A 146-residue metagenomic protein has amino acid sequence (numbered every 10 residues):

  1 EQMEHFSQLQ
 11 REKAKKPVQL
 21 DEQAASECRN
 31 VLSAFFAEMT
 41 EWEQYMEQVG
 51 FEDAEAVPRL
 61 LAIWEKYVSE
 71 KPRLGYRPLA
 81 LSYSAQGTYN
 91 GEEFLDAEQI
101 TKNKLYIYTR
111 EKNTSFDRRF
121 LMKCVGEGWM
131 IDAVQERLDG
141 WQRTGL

Functional and structural regions predicted by a protein language model:
S7-K13: Short, charge-rich amphipathic alpha-helices with coiled-coil/heptad character
K15-Q44: Short, aromatic-enriched amphipathic alpha-helices that serve as compact interaction elements
Q19, Q23, L61-S115: Surface-exposed, charged secondary-structure patches
L32, Y106, R119: Short hydrophobic/aromatic beta-strand element in the GNAT-like acyltransferase core that lines or flanks the acyl-donor
E38-L74: A structured, charge-rich N-terminal accessory region that forms the first stable segment of a protein and links
D117-G145: Short beta-strand edge/turn micro-motifs at domain boundaries
